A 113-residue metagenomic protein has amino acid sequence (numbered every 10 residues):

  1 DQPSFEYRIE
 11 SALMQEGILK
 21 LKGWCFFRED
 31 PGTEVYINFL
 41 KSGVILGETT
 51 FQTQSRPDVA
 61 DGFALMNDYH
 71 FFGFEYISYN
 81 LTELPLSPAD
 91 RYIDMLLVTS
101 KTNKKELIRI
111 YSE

Functional and structural regions predicted by a protein language model:
D1-E113: Basic, ligand-binding patches in group-transfer machinery, especially extracytoplasmic/periplasmic segments
